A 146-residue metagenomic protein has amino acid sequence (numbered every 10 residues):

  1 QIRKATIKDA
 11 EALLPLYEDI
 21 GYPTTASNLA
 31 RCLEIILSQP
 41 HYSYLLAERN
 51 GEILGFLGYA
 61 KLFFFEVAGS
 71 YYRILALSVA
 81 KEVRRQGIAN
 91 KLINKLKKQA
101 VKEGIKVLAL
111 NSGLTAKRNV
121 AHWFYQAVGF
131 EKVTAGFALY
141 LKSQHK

Functional and structural regions predicted by a protein language model:
Q1-K8, S143-K146: Conserved N-terminal entry element of GNAT/NAT acetyltransferase domains
T6, F63, S78-K81, L114: Structured beta->alpha junctions
I7-E11, P15-G69, L75: Acetyl-CoA-dependent GNAT
V79, R85-K98, W123, A127: Conserved acetyl-CoA-binding loop-helix of GNAT-fold acetyltransferases
A109-A121, Y140: Conserved beta-strand-loop-alpha-helix junction that forms the acyl-donor binding cleft
Y125-A135: Conserved acetyl-CoA-binding loop of GNAT-fold acetyltransferases
